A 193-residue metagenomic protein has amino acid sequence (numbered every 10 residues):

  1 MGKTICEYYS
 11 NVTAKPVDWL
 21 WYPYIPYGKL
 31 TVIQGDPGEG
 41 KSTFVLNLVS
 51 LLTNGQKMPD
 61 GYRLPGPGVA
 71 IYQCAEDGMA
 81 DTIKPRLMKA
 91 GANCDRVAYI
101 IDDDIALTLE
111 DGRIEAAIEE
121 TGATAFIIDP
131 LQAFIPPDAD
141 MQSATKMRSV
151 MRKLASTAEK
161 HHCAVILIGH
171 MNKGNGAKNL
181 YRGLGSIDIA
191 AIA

Functional and structural regions predicted by a protein language model:
M1-T4: Charged, amphipathic alpha-helical linker segments immediately N-terminal to NTP-binding catalytic cores
C6-Y9, P16, L20-Y22, P37-E39 (+3 more regions): Conserved inter-motif catalytic segment of the P-loop NTP-binding fold
Y27-G28: Pre-Walker A (P-loop) beta-loop-beta motif of ABC nucleotide-binding domains
V32-I33, G38, S42-T43, A70-Q73 (+2 more regions): Phosphate-binding/switch region of NTP-binding enzymes
F44, L48: Hydrophobic positions on the alpha1 helix immediately C-terminal to the Walker A/P-loop
T53: Gly/Ala-rich phosphate-binding loop of Rossmann-like dinucleotide-binding domains, activating on the conserved
P59-D60, S186: Catalytic micro-motifs at enzyme active sites that drive phosphoryl/nucleotidyl and oxygen chemistry
